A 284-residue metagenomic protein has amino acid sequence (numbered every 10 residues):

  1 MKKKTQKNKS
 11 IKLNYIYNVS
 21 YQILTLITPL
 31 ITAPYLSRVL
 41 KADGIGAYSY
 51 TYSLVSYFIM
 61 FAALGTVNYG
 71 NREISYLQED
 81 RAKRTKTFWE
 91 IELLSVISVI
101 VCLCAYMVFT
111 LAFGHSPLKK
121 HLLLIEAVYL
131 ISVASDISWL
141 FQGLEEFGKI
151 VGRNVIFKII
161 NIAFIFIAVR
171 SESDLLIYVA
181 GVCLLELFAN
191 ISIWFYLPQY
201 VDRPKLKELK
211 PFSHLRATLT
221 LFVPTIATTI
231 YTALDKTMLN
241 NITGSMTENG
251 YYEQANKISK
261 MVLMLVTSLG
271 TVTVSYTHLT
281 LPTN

Functional and structural regions predicted by a protein language model:
M1-K7, I11, G148-V151, L175-V182 (+3 more regions): Interhelical loop/hinge segments that connect adjacent transmembrane helices in multipass membrane
K9-V67, I162, L219-N241, T271: Signature of the first transmembrane helix
L13-T25, T51, S56, M60 (+2 more regions): Membrane-water interface segments that mark the loop-to-transmembrane alpha-helix transition
Q22, L26, S53-S56, V99 (+4 more regions): Residue-level recognition of pore/gate-forming positions within transmembrane alpha-helices of multi-pass
L40-T51, L77-E90, L103-I131, S171-I177: Membrane-interface helix-capping segments at transmembrane helix termini in multi-pass transporters
A127, V151-Q199, S259: Hydrophobic alpha-helical transmembrane segments
L130-N154: Membrane-interface junctions at transmembrane-helix termini in multi-pass inner-membrane proteins
T277-T283: Conserved small/polar residues in nucleotide/adenosyl-binding loops
